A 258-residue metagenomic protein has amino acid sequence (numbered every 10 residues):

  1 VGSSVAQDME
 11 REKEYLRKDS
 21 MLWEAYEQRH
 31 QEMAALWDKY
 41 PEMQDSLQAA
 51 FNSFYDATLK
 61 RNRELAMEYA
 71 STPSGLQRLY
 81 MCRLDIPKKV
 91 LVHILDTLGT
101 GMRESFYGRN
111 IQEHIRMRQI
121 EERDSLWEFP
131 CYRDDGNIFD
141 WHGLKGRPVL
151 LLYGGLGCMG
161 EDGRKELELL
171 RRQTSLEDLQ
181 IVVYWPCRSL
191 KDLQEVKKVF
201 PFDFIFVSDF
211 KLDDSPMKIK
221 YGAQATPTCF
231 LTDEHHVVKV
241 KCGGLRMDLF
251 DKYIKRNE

Functional and structural regions predicted by a protein language model:
V1-S53, A57: A non-transmembrane, solvent-exposed segment enriched in polar/low-complexity residues
E24-A34, A70-M81: Amphipathic alpha-helical repeat scaffolds of TPR domains
Y55-D56, R109-W141: N-terminal "domain-start" segment that seeds a small globular fold
N62, V90-G99, S125-N137: Alpha-helical repeat scaffolds
F139-L167, Q180, Y184: Short active-site neighborhood of thiol/selenol oxidoreductases, capturing the structured segment around
D162-F200, L212-K218: Structural microenvironment flanking redox-active thiols in thiol-disulfide oxidoreductases
F200-F202, L212-K255: Thiol/disulfide oxidoreductase modules built on the thioredoxin-like
